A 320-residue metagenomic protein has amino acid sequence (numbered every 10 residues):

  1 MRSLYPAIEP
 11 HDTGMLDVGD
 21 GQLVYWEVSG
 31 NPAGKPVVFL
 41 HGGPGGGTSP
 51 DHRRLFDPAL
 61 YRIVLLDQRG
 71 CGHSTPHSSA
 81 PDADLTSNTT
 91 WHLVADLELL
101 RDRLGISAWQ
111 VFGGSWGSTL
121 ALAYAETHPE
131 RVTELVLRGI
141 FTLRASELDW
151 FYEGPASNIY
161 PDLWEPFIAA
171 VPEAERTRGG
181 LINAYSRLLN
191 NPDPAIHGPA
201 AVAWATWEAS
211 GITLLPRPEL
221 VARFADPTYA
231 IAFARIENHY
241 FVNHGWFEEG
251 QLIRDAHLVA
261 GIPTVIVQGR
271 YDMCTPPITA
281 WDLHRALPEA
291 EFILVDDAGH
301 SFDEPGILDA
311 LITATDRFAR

Functional and structural regions predicted by a protein language model:
R2-V24, E237: N-terminal cap/lid segment of alpha/beta-hydrolase-fold proteins
V18-P76: Conserved HGGG/HGGXW glycine-rich cap/lid loop of the alpha/beta-hydrolase fold
W91-W109: Conserved acidic catalytic loop of the alpha/beta-hydrolase fold
S118-P129, L135: Short glycine-enriched nucleophile-adjacent loop and the immediately C-terminal alpha-helix near the catalytic center
E130-A184: A catalytic-pocket lid/entrance helix-loop region that shapes and gates access to the active site across common
V259-A260, I266-Q268: Short beta-strand/loop motif that positions the catalytic acidic residue of the alpha/beta-hydrolase fold
M273-T279: Conserved alpha/beta-hydrolase "acid-adjacent" motif
A290-R320: Catalytic active-site module of serine/aspartate enzymes centered on a nucleophile-bearing elbow/loop
